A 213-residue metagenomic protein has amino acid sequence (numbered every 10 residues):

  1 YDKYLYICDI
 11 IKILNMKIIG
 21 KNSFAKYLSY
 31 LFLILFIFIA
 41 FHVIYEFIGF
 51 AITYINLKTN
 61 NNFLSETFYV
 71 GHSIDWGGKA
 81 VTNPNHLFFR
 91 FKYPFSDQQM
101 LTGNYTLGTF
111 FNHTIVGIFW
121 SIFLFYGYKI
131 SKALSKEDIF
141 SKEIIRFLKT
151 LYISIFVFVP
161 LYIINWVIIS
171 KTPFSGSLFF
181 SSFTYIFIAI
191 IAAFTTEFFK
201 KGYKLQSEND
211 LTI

Functional and structural regions predicted by a protein language model:
Y1-K17: Short, intrinsically disordered or compositionally biased N-terminal tails of bacterial proteins
N22-V43: Alpha-helical transmembrane segments and their helix-start/interface "positive-inside/aromatic belt" motifs in integral
I44-H72: Membrane-helix exit/juxtamembrane interface segments
S65-H86, H113-I115, R146-I153: Alpha-helical transmembrane segments of integral membrane proteins, especially early/N-terminal helices
L87-I118: Individual transmembrane alpha-helix segments
K132-F156, Q206-I213: Membrane-helix boundary/juxtamembrane motif in polytopic membrane proteins
Y162-S170: Transmembrane alpha-helical segments of integral membrane proteins
K171-I213: Terminal transmembrane helical module of multi-pass membrane proteins
